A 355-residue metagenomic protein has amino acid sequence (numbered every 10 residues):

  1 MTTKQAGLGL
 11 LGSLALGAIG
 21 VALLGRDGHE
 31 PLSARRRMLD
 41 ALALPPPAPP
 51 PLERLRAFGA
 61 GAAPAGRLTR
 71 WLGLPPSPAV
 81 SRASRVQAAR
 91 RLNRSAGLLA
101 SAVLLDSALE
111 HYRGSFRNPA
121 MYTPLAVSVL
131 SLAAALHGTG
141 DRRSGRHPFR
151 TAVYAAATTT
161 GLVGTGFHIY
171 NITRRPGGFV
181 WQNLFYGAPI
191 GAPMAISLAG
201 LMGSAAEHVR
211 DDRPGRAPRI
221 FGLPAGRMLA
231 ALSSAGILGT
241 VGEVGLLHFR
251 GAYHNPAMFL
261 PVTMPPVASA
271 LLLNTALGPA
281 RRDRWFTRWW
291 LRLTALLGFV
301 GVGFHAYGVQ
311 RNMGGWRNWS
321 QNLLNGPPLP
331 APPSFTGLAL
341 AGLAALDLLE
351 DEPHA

Functional and structural regions predicted by a protein language model:
M1-A355: Short amphipathic, positively biased membrane-proximal segments that drive organelle/inner-membrane targeting
